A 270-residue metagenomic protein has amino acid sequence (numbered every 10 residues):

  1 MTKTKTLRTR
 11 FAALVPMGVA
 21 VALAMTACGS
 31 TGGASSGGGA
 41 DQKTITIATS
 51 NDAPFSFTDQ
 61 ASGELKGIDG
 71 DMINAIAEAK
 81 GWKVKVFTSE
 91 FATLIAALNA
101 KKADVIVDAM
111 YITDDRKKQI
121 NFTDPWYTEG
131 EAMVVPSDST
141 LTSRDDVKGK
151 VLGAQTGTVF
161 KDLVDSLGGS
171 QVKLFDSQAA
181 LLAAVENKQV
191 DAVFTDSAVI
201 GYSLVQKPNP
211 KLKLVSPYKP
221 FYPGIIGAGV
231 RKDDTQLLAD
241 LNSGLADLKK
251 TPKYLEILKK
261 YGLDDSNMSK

Functional and structural regions predicted by a protein language model:
A22-A27: C-terminal motif of bacterial Sec signal peptides marking the signal peptidase cleavage site
G29-G32: Bacterial signal peptide processing site
G38-A109: Extracytoplasmic small-molecule ligand-binding "clamshell" domains of the periplasmic binding protein/Venus flytrap
I45-T49, R144-G157: Short loop->beta-strand "edge-of-pocket" segments that line small-molecule binding or catalytic clefts across diverse
G70, K85-A97, S139, G157 (+1 more regions): Short helix-initiation/N-cap motifs at beta->coil->alpha
G81-K83, A100-D108, V151, E186-V199 (+1 more regions): Alpha-to-beta junction loops
K83-D146: Acidic, polar ligand-binding/catalytic clefts
Y127-V135, G201, V205-N242, D264-K270: Periplasmic-binding protein-like
